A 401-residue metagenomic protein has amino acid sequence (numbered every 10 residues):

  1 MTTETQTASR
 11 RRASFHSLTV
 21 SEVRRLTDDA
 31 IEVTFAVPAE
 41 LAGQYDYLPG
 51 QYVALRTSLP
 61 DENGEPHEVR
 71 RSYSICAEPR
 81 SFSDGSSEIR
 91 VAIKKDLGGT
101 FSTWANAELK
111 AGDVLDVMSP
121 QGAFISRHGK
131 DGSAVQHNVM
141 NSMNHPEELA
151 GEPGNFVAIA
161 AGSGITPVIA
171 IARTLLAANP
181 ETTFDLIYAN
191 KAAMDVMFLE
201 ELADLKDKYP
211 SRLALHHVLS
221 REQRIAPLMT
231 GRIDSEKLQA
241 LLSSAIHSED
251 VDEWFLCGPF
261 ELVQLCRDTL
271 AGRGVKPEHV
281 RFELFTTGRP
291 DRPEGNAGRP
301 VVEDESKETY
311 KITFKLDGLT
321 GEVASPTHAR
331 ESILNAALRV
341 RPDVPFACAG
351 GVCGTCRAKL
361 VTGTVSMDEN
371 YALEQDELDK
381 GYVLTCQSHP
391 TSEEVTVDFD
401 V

Functional and structural regions predicted by a protein language model:
T2-Q121, K130-G132, H137, N190-A192 (+1 more regions): Ferredoxin-reductase
S14-R25, D29-A30, V37-E40, Q44-L48 (+13 more regions): Hydrophobic/basic alpha-helical segments enriched in Actinobacteria
V37, T57-E62, F314-G318, L360 (+1 more regions): Short acidic, glycine-rich loop/turn motifs
I75, H328, P345-T355, T385: Cysteine-centered iron-sulfur cluster-binding motifs in ferredoxin-type domains/subunits of redox enzymes
T103-T313: FNR/FR-type flavoprotein reductase catalytic core
K307-A349: C-terminal accessory/binding modules appended to enzymatic or scaffolding proteins
L338-R341, T355-V401: Iron-sulfur (Fe-S) cluster-binding segments and ferredoxin-like electron-carrier domains, especially [2Fe-2S]
